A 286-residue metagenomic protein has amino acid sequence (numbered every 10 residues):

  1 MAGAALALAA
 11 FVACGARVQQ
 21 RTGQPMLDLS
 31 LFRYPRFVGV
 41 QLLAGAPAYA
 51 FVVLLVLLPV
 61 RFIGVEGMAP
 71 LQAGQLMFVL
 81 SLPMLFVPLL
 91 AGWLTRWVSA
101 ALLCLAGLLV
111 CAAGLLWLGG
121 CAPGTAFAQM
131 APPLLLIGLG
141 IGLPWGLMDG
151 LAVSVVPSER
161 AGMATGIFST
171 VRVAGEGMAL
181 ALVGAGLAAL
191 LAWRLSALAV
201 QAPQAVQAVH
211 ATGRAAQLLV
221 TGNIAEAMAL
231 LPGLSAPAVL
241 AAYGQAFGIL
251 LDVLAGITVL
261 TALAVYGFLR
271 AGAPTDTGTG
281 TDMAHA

Functional and structural regions predicted by a protein language model:
G3, A7, T22-S196, L250-L254 (+1 more regions): 12-transmembrane solute porter fold
A5-Q20, A262-L269: C-terminal membrane-cytosol helix-exit motif in multi-pass small-molecule transporters
Q19, L108, I137, N223 (+1 more regions): N-proximal short alpha-helices
R21-L29, S196-Q201, A273-M283: Short, Lys/Arg-enriched, Gly/Pro-containing loop segments at transmembrane-helix junctions of multi-pass membrane
V53, Q245, P274-G278: Compositionally biased non-globular segments, especially hydrophobic aliphatic-rich helices of signal peptides
F86, D282-H285: Extended, compositionally biased low-complexity polar/Lys-Gly-rich tracts and adjacent boundary/linker regions are
R172-G267, H285-A286: Hydrophobic transmembrane architecture of multi-pass small-molecule transporters
